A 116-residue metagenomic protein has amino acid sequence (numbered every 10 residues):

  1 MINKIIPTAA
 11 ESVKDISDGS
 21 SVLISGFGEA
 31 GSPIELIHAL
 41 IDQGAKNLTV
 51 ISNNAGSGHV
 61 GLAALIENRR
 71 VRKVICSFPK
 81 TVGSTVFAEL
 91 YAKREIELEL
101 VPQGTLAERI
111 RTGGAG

Functional and structural regions predicted by a protein language model:
M1-G116: Conserved alpha/beta enzyme-core scaffold
